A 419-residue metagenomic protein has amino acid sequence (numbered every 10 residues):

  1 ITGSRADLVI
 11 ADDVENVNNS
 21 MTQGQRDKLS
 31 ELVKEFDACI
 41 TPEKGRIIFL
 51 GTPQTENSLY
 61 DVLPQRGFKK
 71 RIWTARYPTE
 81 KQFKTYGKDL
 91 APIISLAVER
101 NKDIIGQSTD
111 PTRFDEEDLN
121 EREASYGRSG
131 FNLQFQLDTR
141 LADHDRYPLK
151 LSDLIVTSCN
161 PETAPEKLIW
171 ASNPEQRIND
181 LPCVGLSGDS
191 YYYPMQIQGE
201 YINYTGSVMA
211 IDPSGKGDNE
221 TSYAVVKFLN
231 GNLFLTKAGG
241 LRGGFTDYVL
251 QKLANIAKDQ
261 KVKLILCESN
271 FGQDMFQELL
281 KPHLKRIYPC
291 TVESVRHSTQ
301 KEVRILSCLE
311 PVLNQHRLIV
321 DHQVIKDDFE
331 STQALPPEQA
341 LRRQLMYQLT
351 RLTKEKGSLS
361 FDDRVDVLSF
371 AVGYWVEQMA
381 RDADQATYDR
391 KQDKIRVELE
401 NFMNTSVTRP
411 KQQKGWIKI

Functional and structural regions predicted by a protein language model:
I1-E35: Conserved RecA-like ASCE ATPase "motif II neighborhood" in helicase/translocase motors
I10, I48-G51, I72, Q134 (+1 more regions): A structural signal for short, well-ordered beta-strand segments and their strand-loop junctions that often border
E15-N16, G215, F271: Short, glycine/acidic-enriched loop or turn micro-motifs at the edges of active sites
Q23-N101: ASCE P-loop NTPase helicase motor core
E56-Q65, R100-D103, S108, R113-E121 (+5 more regions): Mg2+-dependent endonuclease catalytic cores in nucleic-acid-processing enzymes, primarily RNase H-like
L90-I211: ATPase catalytic-site recognition across NTP-hydrolyzing enzymes
A142-P148, L154, N160-A164, A371-I419: Acidic two-metal-ion nuclease catalytic site recognized across multiple nuclease folds, prominently DnaQ/RNase D-T
Y201-F228, V367: Gly/Thr-rich phosphate-binding beta-strand-loop-beta motif of the actin/hexokinase/Hsp70
